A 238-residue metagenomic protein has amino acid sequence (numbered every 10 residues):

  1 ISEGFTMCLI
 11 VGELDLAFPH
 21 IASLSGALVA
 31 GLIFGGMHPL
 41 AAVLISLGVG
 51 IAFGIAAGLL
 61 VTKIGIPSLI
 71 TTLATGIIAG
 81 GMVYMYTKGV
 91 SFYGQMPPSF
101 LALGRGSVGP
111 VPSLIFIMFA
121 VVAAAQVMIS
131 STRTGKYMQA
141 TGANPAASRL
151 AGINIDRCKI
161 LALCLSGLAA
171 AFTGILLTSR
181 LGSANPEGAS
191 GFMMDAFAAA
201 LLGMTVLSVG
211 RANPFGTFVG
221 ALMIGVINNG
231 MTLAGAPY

Functional and structural regions predicted by a protein language model:
I1-G35, L59-G65, A200-P214: Single transmembrane alpha-helix segments in multi-pass membrane proteins
I1-G4, L24-L28, V49-A56, I77-A79 (+2 more regions): Membrane-embedded alpha-helical core segments of multi-pass
G4-T6, G76-V83, I117-V127, L163-T173 (+2 more regions): Hydrophobic core segments of alpha-helical transmembrane domains in multi-pass membrane transport and ion-translocation
M7, G31, G35, I55-K63 (+7 more regions): Membrane-interface helix caps of multi-pass small-molecule transporters
M37-G76, V219-G220: Alpha-helical transmembrane segments within multi-pass membrane transporters and channels
H38, A42-S46, A52-A57, V108-A184: Helix-loop-helix "hairpin" substructures at the membrane interface of multi-pass membrane proteins
I64, S68-T132, C158-L161, R180-A189 (+1 more regions): Transmembrane helix-bundle core of multi-pass membrane transporters and related energy-transducing complexes
A170, R180-Y238: Transmembrane alpha-helical segments in multi-pass inner-membrane proteins
